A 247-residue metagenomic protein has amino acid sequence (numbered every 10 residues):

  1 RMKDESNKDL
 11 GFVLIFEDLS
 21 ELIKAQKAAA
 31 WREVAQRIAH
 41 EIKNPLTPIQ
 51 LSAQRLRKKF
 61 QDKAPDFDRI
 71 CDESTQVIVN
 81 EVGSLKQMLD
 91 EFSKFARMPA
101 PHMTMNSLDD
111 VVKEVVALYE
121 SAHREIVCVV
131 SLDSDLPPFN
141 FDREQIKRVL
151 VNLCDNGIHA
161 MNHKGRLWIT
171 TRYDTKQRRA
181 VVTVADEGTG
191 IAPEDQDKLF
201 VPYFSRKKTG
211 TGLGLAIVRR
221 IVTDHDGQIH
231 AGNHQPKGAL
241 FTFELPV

Functional and structural regions predicted by a protein language model:
A35, G214, V218: Short alpha-helical Gxxx[C/S/T] motif in the catalytic ATP-binding
L46-G83, M103: Histidine phosphotransfer helical core of two-component systems
T104-V116, Y173: A conserved beta-strand-to-alpha-helix junction within the catalytic ATP-binding
L108, G190-K198: Short helix N-cap motif at coil->helix boundaries in the Bergerat
V127-P137: Conserved catalytic submotifs in the C-terminal HATPase_c
K164-R178: Short beta-strand/loop element within the Bergerat-fold HATPase_c
V222-T223: Detector for a conserved hydrophobic position within an alpha-helical segment of the HATPase_c
